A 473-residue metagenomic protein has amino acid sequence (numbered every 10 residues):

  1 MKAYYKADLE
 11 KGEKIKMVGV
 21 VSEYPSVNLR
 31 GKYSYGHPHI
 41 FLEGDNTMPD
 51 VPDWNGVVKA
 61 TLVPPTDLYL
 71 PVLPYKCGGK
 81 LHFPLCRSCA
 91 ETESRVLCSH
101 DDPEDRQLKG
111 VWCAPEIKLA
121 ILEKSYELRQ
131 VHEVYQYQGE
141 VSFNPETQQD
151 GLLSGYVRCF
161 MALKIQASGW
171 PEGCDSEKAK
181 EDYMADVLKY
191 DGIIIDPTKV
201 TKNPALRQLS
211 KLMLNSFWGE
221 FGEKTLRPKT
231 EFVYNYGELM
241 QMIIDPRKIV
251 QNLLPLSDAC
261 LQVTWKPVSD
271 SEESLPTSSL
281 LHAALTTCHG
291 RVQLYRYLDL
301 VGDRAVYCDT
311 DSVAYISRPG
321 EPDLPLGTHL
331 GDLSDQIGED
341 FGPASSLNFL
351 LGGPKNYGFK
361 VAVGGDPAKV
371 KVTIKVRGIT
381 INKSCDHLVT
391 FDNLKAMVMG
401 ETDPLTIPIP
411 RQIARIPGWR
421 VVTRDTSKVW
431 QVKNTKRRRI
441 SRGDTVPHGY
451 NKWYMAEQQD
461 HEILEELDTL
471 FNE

Functional and structural regions predicted by a protein language model:
M1-E473: Conserved acidic
